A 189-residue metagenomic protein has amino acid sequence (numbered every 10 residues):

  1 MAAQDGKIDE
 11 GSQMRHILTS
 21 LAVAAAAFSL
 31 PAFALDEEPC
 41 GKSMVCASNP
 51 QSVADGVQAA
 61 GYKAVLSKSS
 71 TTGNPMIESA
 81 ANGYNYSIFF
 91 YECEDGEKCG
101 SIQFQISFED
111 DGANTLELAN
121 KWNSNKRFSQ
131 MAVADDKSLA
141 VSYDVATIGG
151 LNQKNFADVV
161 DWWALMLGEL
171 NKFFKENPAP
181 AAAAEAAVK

Functional and structural regions predicted by a protein language model:
M1-Q13: Short, Lys/Arg-enriched N-terminal segments with co-localized hydrophobic residues within the first ~10-30 amino acids
R15-A22: Sec-dependent signal peptide recognition, specifically the positively charged N-region followed immediately by
S29-P31: N-terminal signal peptide c-region/cleavage motif recognized by signal peptidases
F33-G83: Charge-rich, low-complexity N-terminal segments
D36-E38, G100-S142: Short, internal acidic amphipathic alpha-helical interface segments that mediate docking to partner proteins
A80-D111: Long, continuous compositionally biased terminal/linker segments
R127-N171: A short, solvent-exposed beta-edge/loop patch
K175-K189: Short, highly charged C-terminal tails/helix-capping segments
